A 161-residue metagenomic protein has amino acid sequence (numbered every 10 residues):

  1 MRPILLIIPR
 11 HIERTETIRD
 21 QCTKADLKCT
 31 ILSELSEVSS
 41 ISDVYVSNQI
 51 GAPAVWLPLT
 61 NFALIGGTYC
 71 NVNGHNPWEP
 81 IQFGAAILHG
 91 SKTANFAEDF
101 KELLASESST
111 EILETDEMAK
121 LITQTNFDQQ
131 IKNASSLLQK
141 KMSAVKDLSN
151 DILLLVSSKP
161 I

Functional and structural regions predicted by a protein language model:
M1-I161: Nucleotide-activated sugar donor-binding and catalytic core shared by glycosyltransferases and related lipid-linked
